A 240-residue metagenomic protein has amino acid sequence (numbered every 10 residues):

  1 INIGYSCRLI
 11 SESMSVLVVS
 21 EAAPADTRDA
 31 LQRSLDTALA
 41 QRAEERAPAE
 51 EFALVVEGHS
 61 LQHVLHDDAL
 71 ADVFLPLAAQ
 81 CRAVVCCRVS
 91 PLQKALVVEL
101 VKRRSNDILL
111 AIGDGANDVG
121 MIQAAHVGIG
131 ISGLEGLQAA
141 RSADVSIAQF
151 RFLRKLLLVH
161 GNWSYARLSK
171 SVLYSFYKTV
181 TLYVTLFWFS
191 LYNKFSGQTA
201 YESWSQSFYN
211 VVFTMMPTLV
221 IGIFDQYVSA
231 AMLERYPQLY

Functional and structural regions predicted by a protein language model:
I1: N-terminal phosphate-binding loop and flanking beta/alpha elements of the actin-like ATPase fold
Y5-L110, G115, V119, Q123-Y240: Membrane-embedded transport module
